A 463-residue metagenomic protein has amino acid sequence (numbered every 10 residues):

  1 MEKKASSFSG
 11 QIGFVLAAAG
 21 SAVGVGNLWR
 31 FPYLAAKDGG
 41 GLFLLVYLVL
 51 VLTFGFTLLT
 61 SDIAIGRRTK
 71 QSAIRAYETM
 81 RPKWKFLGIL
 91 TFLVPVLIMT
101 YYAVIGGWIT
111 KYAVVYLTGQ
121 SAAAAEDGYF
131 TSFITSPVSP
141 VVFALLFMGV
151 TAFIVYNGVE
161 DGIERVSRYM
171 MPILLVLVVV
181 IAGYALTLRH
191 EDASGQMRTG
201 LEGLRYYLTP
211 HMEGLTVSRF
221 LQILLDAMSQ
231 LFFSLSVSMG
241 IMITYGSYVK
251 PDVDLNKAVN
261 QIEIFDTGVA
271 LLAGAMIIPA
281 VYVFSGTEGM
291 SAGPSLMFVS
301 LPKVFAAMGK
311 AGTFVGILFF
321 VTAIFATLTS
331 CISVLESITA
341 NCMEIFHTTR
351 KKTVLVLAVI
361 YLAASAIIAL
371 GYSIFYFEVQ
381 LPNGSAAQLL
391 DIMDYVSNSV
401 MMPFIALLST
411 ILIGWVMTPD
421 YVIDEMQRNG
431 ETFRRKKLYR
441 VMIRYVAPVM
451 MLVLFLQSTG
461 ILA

Functional and structural regions predicted by a protein language model:
M1-W29, L58-I63, R67-T79, K83-F86 (+2 more regions): Membrane-interface "cap" regions at the ends of multi-pass membrane proteins
E2-A5, L34-D38, Q71-L90, A103-G162 (+5 more regions): Inter-helical loop and helix-membrane interface segments of multi-pass membrane transporters/permeases
E2-F8, R168-L328, I332, K352-T353 (+1 more regions): Membrane-embedded translocation segments of transport machinery
S7, G13-F14, S21, P137-V142 (+5 more regions): Loop-to-transmembrane helix boundary motifs in multi-pass membrane proteins
S7-A18, F43-V46, K83-V96, V141-F147 (+7 more regions): Select transmembrane alpha-helical segments in multipass membrane proteins
G10-L48, G240-I241, K257-N260, I264-T267: Transmembrane helix-boundary motif of multi-pass solute transporters/channels
L34-D38, A64, T79-M80, F86-P95 (+4 more regions): Membrane-water interface regions at transmembrane-helix termini and the short interhelical loops of multi-pass membrane
N383-I413, R434-A463: A generic transmembrane alpha-helix motif of multi-pass inner-membrane proteins
